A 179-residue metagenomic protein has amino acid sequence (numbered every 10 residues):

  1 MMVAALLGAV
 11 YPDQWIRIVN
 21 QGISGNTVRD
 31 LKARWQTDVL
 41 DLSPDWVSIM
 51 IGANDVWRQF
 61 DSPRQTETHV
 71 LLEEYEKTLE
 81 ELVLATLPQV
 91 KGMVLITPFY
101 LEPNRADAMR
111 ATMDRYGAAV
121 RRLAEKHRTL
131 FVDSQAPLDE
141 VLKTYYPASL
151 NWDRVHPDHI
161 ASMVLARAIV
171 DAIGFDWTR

Functional and structural regions predicted by a protein language model:
M1-R17, N26-R179: Alpha-helical cap/lid subdomain in secreted, periplasmic, or secretory-pathway luminal O-acyl-processing enzymes
G22-S24: Short, solvent-exposed turn/loop segments enriched in Gly/Ser/Thr/Pro and often Arg
